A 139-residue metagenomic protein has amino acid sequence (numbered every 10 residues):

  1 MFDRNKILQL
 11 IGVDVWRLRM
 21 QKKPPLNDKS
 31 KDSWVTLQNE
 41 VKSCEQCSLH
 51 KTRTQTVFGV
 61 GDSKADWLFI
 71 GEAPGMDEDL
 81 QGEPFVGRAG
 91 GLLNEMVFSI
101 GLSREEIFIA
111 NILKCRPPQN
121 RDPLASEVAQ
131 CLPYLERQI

Functional and structural regions predicted by a protein language model:
F2-I139: A polyanion-binding, active-site-adjacent surface
